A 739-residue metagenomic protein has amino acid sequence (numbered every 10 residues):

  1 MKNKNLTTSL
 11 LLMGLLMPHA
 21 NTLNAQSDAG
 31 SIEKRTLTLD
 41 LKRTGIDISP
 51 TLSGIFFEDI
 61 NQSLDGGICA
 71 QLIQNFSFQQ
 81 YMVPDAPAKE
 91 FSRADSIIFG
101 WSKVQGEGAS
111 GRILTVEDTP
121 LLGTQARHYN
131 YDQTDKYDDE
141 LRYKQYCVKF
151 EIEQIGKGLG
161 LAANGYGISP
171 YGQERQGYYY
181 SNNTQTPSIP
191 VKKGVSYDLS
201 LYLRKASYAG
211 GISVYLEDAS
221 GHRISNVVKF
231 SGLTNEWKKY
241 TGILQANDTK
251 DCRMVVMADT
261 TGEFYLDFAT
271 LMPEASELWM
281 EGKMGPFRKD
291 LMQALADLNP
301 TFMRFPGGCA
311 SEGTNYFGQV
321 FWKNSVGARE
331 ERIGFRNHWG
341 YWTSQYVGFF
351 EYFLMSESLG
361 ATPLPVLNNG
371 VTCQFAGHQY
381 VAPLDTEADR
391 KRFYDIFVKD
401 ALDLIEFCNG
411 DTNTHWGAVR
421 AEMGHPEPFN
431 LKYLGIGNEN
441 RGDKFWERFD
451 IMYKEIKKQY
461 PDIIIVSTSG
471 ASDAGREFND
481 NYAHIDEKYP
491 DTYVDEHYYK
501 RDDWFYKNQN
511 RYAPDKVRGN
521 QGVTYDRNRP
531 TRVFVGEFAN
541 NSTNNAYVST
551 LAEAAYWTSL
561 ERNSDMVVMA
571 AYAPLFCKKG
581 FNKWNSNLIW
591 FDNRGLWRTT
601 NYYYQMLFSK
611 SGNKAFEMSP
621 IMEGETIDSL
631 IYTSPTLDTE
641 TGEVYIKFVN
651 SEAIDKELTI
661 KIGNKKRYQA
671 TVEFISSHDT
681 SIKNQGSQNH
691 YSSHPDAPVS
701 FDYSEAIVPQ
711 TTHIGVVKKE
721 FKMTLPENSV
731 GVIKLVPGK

Functional and structural regions predicted by a protein language model:
M1-A29: Bacterial Sec-dependent N-terminal signal peptides
Q26-S344, T362, Q379-D395, A421 (+10 more regions): Extracellular and organelle-lumenal recognition/adhesion modules and their flexible linkers in secreted
D47, L52-G54, F302-R304, T362-L364 (+5 more regions): Structural preference for beta-strand elements that scaffold enzyme active sites
I55, L201, N299, S356 (+6 more regions): Conserved, mostly hydrophobic/aromatic
I60, G370-G377, P530-S634, T639-G642: Aromatic/acidic polysaccharide-binding cleft in carbohydrate-active enzymes
M254-V256, E263, R420, N440-M566 (+1 more regions): Noncatalytic carbohydrate-binding groove/subsite architecture in carbohydrate-active enzymes
P273, P306-G307, N369, Q374 (+2 more regions): Active-site groove signature of glycoside hydrolases
S651-K739: C-terminal beta-sandwich/jelly-roll accessory domains of carbohydrate-active enzymes
